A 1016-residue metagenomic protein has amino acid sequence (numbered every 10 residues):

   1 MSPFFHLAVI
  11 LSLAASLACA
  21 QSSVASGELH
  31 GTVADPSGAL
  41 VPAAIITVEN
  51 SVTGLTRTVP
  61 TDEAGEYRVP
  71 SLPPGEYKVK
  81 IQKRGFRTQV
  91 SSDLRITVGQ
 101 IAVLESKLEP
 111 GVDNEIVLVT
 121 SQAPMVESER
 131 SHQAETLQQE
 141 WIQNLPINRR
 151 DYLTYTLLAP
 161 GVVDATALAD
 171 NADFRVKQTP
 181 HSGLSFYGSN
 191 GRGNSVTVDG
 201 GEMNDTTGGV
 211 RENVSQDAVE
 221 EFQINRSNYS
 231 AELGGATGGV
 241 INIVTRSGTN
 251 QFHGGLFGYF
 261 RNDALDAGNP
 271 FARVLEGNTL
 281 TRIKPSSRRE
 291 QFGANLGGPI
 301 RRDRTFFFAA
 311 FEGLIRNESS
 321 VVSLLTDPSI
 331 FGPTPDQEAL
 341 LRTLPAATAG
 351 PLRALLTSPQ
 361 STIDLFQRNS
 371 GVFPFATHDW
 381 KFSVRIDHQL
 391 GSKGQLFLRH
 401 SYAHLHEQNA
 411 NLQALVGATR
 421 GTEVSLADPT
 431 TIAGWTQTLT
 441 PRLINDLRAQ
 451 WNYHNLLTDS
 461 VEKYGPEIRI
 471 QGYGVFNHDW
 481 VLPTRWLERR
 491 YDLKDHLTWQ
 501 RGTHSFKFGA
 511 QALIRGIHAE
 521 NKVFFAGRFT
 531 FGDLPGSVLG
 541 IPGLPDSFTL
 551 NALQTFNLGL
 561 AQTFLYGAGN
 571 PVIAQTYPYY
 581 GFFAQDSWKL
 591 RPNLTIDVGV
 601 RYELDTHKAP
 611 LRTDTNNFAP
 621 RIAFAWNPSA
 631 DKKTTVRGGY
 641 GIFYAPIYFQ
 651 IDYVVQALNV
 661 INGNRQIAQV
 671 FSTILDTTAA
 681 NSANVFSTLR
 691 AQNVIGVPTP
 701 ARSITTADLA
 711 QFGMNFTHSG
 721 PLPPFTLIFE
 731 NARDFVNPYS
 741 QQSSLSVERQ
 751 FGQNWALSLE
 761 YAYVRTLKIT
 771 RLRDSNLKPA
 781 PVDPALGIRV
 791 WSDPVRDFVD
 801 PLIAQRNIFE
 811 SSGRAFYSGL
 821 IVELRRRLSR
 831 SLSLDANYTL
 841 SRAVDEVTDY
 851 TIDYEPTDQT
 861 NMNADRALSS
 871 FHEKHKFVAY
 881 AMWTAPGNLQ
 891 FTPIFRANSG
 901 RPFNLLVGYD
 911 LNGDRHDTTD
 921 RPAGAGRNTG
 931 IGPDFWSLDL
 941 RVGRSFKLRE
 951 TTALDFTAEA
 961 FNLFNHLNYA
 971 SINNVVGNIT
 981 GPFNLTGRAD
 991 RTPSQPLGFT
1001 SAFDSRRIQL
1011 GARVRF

Functional and structural regions predicted by a protein language model:
S2-Q138, D217: Periplasm-facing N-terminal accessory domains of Gram-negative outer-membrane beta-barrel systems
K80, F86-S247, N262, D266 (+5 more regions): Periplasmic N-terminal accessory/gating domains of Gram-negative outer-membrane beta-barrel systems
Y152, P345, D614, A619 (+4 more regions): Solvent-exposed loop/turn elements at secondary-structure boundaries
S182, T237-G239, E290-A294, W380-V384 (+13 more regions): Hydrophobic, lipid-facing positions within transmembrane beta-strands of outer-membrane proteins
S358, F375-D379, R385-G581: Replace "related TpsB outer-membrane translocases also match" with "some related outer-membrane beta-barrels such as
R591, N754, S758-Q890, I894-N898: Gram-negative outer-membrane beta-barrel transporters
A710-H718, N888-T951, D955, F961 (+1 more regions): Extracytoplasmic gating/loop element in the C-terminal half of outer-membrane beta-barrel translocons and assembly
N968-F1016: C-terminal beta-signal and terminal closure region of outer-membrane beta-barrel proteins
